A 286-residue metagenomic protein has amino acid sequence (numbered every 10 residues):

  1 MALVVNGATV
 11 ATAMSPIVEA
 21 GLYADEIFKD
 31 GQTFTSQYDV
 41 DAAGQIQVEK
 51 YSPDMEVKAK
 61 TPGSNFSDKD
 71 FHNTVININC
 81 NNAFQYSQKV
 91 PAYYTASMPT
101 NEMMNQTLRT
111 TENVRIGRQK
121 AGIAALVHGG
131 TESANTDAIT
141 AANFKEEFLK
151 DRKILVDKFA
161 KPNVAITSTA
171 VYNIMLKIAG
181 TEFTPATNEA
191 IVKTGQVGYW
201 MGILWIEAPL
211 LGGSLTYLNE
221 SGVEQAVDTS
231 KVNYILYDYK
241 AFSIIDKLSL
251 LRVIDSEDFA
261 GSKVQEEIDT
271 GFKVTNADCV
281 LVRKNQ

Functional and structural regions predicted by a protein language model:
M1-I76, G271, D278-K284: N-terminal "assembly arms/tails" that initiate or stabilize quaternary assembly in self-assembling proteins
L3, I245-Q286: Extended, compositionally biased alpha-helical segments that mediate assembly or anchoring
A13-D30, D151, V232-I235, Y239-I244 (+1 more regions): Short, Φ-rich (hydrophobic/aromatic) sequence segments
V48-S52, T169, E207, D238 (+2 more regions): Pocket-edge structural micro-motifs
E56-A59, M98, I174-K177, K273: Short helix/loop capping segments that flank catalytic or ligand/cofactor-binding pockets
H72-A96: Short acidic, glycine/tyrosine-flanked loop/strand segments centered on an H-E-D-like triad
V90-K161, L281-Q286: Alpha-helical scaffold segments that mediate packing/assembly in large oligomeric complexes
V156-D246: Extended oligomerization regions of viral-like shell subunits
